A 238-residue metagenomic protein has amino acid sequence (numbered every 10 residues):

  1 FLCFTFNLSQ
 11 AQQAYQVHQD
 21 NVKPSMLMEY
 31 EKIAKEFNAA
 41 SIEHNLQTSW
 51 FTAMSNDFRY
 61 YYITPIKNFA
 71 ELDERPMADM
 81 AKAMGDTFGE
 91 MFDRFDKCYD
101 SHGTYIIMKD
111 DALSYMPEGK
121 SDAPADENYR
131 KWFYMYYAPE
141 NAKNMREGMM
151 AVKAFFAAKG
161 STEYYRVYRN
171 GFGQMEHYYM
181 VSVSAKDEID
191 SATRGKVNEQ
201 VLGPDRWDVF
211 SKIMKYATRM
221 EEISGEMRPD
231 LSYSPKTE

Functional and structural regions predicted by a protein language model:
F1-Q13: Bacterial Sec-dependent N-terminal signal peptides
Q10-W207, S211-E238: Short S/T/G/P-rich N-terminal loop/turn motif that feeds into the first structured element of a domain
